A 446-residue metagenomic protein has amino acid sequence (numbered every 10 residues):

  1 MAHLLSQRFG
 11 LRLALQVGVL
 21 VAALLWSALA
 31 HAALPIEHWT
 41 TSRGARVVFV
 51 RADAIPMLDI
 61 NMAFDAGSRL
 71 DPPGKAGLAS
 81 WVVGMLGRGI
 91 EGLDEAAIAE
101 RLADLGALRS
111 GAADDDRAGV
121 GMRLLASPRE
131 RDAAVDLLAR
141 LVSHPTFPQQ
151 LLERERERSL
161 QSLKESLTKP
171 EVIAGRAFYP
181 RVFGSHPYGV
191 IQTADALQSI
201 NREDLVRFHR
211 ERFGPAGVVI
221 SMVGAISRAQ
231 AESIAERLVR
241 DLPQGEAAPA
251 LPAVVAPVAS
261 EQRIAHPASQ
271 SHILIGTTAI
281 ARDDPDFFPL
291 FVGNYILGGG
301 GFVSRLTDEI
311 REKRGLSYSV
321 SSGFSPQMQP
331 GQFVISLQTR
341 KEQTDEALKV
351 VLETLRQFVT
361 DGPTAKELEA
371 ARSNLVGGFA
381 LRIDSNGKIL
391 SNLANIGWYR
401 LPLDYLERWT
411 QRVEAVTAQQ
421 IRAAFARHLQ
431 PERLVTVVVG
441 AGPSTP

Functional and structural regions predicted by a protein language model:
M1-L11: N-terminal secretory signal peptides that target proteins for export/translocation
R12-L20: Sec-dependent signal peptide recognition, specifically the positively charged N-region followed immediately by
S27-A28: N-terminal signal peptide c-region/cleavage motif recognized by signal peptidases
A32-P56: N- or domain-start disorder-to-order transition segments that initiate the globular core
V48-V50, I55-W81, E95-L141, R156 (+6 more regions): M16 family metallopeptidases and their MPP-like homologs
G89-G92, V142-Q150: Short, polar/flexible loop-turn hinges at active-site or ligand-entry regions and domain interfaces
Y188-Q192, P215, V219-D283, V438-P446: An aromatic/glycine/proline-enriched structural segment found at the starts of mature extracellular/organellar domains
